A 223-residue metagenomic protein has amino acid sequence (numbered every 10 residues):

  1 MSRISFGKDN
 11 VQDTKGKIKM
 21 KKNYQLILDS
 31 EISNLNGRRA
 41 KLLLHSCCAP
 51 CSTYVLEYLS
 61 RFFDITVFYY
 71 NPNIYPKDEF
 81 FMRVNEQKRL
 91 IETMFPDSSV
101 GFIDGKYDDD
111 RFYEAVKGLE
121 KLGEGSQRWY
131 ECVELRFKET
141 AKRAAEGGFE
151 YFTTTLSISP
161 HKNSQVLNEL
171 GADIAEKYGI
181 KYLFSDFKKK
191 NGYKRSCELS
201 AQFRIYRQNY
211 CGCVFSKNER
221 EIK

Functional and structural regions predicted by a protein language model:
R3-F6, K15-Y54, L59-K223: Nucleotide-activated chemistry modules centered on ATP-dependent adenylation/adenylyltransferase
